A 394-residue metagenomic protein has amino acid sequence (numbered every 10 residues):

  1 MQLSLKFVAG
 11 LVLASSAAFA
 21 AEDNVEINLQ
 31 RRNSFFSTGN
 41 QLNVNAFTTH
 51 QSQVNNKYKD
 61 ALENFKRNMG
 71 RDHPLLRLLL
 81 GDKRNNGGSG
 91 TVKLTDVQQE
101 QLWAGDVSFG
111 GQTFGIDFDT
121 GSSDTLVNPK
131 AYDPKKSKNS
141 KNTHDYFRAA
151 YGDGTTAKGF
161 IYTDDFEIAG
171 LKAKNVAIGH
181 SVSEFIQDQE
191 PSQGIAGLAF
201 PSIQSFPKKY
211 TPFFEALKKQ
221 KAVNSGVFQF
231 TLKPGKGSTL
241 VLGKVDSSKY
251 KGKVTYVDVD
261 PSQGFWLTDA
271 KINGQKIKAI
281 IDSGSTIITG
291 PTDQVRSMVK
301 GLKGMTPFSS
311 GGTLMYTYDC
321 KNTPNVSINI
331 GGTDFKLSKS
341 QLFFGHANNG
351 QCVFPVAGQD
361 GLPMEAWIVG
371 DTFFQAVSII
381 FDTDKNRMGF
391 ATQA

Functional and structural regions predicted by a protein language model:
M1-E26: Fungal secretory targeting signals
A21-Y250, R296-N329, Q351-V369, Q393-A394: Non-catalytic N-lobe/flap surface of aspartyl protease domains
T113-G121, N273-M298: Active-site beta-strand/loop microenvironment that shapes enzyme catalytic pockets
K233-G235, G243-S247, V259-D260, A270 (+5 more regions): Histidine- and/or cysteine-centered catalytic micro-motif in compact active-site loops
T239-K276, F344, G350: Flexible, small-/acidic-enriched active-site or ligand-binding loops
Q275-K278, L314-Y316, V377: Generic recognition of flexible, low-complexity loop/linker segments
F335-K339, M364-I368, A376: C-terminal transmembrane module of eukaryotic multi-pass membrane proteins
F381-A394: C-terminal helix/juxtamembrane-tail motif
